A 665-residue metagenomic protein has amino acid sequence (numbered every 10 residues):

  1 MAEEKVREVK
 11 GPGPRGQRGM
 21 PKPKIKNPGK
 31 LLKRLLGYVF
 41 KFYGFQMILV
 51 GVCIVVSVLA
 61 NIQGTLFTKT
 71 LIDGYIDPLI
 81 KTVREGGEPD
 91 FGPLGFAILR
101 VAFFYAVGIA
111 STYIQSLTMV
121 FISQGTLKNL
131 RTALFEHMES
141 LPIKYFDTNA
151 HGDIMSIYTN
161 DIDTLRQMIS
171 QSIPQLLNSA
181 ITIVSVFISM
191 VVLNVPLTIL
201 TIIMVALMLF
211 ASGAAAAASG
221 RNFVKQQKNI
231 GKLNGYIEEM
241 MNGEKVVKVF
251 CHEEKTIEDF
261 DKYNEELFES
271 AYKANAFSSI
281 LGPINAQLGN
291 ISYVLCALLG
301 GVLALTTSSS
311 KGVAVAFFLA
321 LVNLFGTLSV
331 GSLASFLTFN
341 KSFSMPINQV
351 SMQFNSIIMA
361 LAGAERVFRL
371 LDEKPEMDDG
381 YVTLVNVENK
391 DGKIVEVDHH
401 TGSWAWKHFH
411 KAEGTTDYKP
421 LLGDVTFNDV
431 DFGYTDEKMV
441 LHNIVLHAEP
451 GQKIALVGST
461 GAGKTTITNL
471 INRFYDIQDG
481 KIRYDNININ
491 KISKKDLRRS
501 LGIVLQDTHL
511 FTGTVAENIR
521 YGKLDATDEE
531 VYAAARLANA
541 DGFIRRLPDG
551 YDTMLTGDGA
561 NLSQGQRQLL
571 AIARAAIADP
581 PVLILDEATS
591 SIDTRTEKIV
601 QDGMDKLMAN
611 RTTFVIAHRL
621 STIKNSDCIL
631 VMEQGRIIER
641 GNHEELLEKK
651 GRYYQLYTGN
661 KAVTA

Functional and structural regions predicted by a protein language model:
M1-N61, I76-A97, Q115-M119, S123 (+9 more regions): Membrane-integrated ABC transporters
P21-P28, A60-I76, I80, F103-H151 (+11 more regions): Juxtamembrane helix-loop junctions of ABC transporter transmembrane domains
K33, S111, Q115, S123 (+3 more regions): Hydrophobic alpha-helical transmembrane segments of ABC transporter permease domains
K41-G44, I143-K144, N160-I169, I173 (+5 more regions): An intracellular "coupling" helix at the cytosolic face of ABC transporter transmembrane type-1 domains
F42, Q46-L59, Q171-K225, L298-S309 (+1 more regions): Transmembrane helices of ABC transporter permease
M47-S111, V191-P196, L298, L305-V330: Transmembrane helix-loop-helix hairpins at lipid-water interfaces of multipass membrane proteins, especially the type-1
S189-I203, F277-E365, L370-K374, H400-G402: Helix-loop-helix
V387-A665: ABC-type nucleotide-binding domain
